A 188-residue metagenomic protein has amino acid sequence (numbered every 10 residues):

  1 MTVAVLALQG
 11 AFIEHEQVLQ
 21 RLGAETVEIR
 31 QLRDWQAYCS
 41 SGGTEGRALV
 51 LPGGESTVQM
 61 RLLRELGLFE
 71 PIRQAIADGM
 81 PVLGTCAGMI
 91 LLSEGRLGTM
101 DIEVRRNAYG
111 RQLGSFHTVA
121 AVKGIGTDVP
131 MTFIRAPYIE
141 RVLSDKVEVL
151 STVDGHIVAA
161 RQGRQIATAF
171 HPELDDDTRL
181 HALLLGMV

Functional and structural regions predicted by a protein language model:
M1-E65, R73-Q74, T178-V188: N-terminal beta1-alpha1 cap of cysteine-dependent amidohydrolase-like domains
M1-T2, G126-V129, R161-I166: Beta-strand-turn-beta hairpins that frame and shape the catalytic cleft of phosphate-ester-processing enzymes
G10, Y138-V188: C-terminal and late-domain segments of enzyme folds
T26-V27, V82, Q165: Hydrophobic anchor at the start of a short beta-strand that flanks the dinucleotide cofactor-binding loop
V50-P52, L83, F133, A167-A169: Structural motif
E55-A121: Cysteine-nucleophile active-site neighborhood
G95-H156: Pocket-forming structural segment of enzyme catalytic cores
